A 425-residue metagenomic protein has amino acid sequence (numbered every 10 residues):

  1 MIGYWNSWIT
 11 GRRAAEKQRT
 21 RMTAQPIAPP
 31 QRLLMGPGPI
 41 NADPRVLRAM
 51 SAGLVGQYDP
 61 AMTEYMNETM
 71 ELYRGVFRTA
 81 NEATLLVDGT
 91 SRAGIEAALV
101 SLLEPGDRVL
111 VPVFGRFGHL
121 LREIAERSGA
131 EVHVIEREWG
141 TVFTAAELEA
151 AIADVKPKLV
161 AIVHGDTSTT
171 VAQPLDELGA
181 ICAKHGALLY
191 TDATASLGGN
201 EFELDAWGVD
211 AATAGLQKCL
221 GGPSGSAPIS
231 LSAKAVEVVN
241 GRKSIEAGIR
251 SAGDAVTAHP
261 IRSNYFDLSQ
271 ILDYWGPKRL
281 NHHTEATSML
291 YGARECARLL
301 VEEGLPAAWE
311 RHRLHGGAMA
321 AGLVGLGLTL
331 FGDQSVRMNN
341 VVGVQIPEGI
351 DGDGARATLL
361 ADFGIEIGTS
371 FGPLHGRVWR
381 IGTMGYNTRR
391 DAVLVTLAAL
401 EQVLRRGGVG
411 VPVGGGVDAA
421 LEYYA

Functional and structural regions predicted by a protein language model:
Q31-D88, R92: A glycine-/small-polar-enriched, mobile loop at the entrance of the PLP active site in fold-type I
N41-A42, C219-A321, G325, A425: Active-site C-terminal subdomain of aminotransferase-like
E82-L110, F114, G118-R122: Conserved beta-loop-alpha segment that forms the PLP phosphate-binding cup at the N-terminus of a helix
F143-G198, A211, C219: Active-site phosphate-binding strand-loop segment of PLP-dependent enzymes
D205-Q217: Conserved active-site segment immediately N-terminal to the catalytic lysine that forms the internal aldimine
T329-D362: Conserved PLP-binding catalytic core of the aspartate aminotransferase-like
P373, R377-A425: PLP-dependent enzyme catalytic core of the Aspartate aminotransferase-like
